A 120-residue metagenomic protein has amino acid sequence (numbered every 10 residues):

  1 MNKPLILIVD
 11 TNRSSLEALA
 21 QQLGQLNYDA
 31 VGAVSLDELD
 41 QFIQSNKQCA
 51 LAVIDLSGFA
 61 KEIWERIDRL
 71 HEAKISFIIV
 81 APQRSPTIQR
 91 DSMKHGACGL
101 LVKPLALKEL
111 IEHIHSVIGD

Functional and structural regions predicted by a protein language model:
R13-V31: Two-component/phosphorelay signaling modules centered on CheY-like receiver
V34-L51, D55-G58: Acidic, metal-coordinating helix/loop segments flanking the phosphotransfer/catalytic sites of two-component signaling
V53-L70, S85: Conserved phosphotransfer microenvironments
R84-G99: Alpha4 helix (beta4-alpha4-beta5 surface) of REC/receiver domains from two-component response regulators
T87, L105-I114: C-terminal output helix
H115-D120: The C-terminal output helix
